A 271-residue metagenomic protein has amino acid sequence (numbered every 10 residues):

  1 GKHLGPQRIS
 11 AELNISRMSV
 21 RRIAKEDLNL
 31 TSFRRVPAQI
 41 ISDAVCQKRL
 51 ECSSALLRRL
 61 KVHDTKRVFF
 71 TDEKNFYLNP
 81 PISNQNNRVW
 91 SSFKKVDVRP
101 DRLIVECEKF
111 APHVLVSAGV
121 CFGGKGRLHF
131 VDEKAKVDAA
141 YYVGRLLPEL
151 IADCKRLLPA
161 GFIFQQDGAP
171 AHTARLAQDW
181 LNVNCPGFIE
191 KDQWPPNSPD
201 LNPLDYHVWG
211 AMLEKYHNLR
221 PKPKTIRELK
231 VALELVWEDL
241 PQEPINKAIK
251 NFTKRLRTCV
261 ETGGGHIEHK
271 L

Functional and structural regions predicted by a protein language model:
G1-K25, K48-D64: A short, amphipathic alpha-helix used for macromolecular contacts
T31-C46, F162, D192: Short Lys/Arg-enriched helix C-cap and helix-to-coil transition segments that create basic nucleic-acid-contact patches
I41-A44, Q166-G168, A174-L176, K191-N218 (+2 more regions): RNase H-like two-metal-ion nuclease catalytic core shared by retroviral integrases and related mobile-element nucleases
C46-P148, G263, K270: Extended, low-complexity cationic-aromatic segments
H63-V68, N75, L204-L271: C-terminal anion-handling pockets and recognition modules
V143-I163: Short, basic/hydrophobic alpha-helical segments
